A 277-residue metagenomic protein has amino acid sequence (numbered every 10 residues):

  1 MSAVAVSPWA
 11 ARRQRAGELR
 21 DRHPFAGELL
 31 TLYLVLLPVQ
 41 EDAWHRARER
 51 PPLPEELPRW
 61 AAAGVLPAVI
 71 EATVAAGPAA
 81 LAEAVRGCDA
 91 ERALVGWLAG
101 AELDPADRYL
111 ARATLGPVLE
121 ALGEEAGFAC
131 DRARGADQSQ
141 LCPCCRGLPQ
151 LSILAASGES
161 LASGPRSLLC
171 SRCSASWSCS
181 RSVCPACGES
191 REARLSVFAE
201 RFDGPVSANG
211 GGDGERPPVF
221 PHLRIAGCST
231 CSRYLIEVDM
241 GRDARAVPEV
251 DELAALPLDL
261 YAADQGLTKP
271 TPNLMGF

Functional and structural regions predicted by a protein language model:
M1-R132: N-terminal alpha-helical interaction blocks
V95, C231, K269-F277: Replace "small metal-dependent catalytic modules" with "small catalytic or cofactor-binding modules
G123-A263: Cys/His-clustered metal-coordination modules, chiefly Zn-binding fingers
L258-L274: C-terminal membrane-proximal segments flanking the terminal transmembrane helix
